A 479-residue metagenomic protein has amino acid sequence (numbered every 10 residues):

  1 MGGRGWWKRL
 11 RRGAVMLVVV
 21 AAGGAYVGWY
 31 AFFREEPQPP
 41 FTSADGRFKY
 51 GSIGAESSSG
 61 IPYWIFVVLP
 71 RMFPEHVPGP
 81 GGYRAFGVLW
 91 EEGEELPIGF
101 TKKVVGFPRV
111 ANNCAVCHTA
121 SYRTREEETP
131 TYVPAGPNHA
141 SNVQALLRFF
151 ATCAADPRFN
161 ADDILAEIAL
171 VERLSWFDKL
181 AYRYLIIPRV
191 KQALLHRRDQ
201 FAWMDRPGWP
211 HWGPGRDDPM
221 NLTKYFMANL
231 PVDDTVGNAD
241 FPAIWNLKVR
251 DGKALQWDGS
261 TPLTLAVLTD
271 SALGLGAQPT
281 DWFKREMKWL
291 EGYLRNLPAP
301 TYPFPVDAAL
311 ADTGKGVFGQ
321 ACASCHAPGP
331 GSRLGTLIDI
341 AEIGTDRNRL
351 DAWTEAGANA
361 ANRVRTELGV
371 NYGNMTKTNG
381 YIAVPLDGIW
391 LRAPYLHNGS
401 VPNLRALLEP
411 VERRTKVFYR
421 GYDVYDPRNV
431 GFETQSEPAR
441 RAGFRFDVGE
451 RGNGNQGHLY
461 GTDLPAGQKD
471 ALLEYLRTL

Functional and structural regions predicted by a protein language model:
M1-K8: N-terminal Lys/Arg-rich, disordered targeting/topogenic segments
R9-M16, A21-L479: Periplasmic c-type cytochrome electron-transfer domains
